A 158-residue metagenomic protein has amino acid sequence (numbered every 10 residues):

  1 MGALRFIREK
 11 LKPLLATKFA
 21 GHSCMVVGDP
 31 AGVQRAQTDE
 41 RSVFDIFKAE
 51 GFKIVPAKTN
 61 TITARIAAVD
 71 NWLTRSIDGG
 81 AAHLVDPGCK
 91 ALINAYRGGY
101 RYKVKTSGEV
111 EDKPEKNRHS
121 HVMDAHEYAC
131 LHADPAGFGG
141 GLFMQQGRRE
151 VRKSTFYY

Functional and structural regions predicted by a protein language model:
M1-N117, A136-G137, R149, T155-Y158: Mg2+-dependent endonuclease catalytic cores in nucleic-acid-processing enzymes, primarily RNase H-like
K116-G140: Acidic, Mg2+-coordinating catalytic module of metal-dependent nucleases/exonucleases that use a two-metal-ion mechanism
